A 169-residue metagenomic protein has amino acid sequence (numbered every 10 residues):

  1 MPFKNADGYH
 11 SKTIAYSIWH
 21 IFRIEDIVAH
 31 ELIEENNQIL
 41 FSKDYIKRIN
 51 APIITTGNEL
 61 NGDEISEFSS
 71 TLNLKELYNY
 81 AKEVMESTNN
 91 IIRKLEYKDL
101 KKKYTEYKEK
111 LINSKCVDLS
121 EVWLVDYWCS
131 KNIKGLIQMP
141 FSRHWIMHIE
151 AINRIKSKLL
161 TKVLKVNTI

Functional and structural regions predicted by a protein language model:
P2-E59, N89, E106-I169: Short, contiguous alpha-helical
N61-S69, Y127: A short small-residue
F68-N79: A short, structured beta-strand-centered segment in the mid-to-C-terminal lobe of catalytic cores from group-transfer
N79-I92: Acidic, glycine-rich loop-and-strand cores that form catalytic or ligand-binding grooves in diverse globular domains
N90-K103: Substrate-binding/catalytic groove segments of enzymes that remodel or degrade extracellular structural polymers
